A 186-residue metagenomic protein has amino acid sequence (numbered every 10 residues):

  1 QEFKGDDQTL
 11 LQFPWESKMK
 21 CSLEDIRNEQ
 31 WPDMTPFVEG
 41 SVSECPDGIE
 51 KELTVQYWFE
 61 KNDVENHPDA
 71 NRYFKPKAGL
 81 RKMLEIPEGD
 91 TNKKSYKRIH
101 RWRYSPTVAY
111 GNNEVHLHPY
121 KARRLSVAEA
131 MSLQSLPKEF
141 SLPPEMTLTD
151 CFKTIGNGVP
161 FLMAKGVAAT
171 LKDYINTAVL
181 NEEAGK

Functional and structural regions predicted by a protein language model:
Q1-K186: C-terminal target-recognition/interaction regions appended to catalytic cores
